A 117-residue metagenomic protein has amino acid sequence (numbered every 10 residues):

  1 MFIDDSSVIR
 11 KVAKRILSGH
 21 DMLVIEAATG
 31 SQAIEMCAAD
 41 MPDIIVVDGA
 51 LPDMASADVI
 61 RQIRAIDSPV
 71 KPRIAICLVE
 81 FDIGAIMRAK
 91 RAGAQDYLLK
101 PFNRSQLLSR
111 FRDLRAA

Functional and structural regions predicted by a protein language model:
S7-I25: Two-component/phosphorelay signaling modules centered on CheY-like receiver
D21-A28, M36, L98: Short hydrophobic/Thr-rich beta-strand motif most characteristic of the beta2 strand and flanking loop of CheY-like
I45, Y97-L98: Two-component signal transduction core modules
V47-I63: Conserved phosphotransfer microenvironments
P52, D82, P101: The feature encodes the CheY-like receiver
D58, F81-D96, S109: Alpha4 helix (beta4-alpha4-beta5 surface) of REC/receiver domains from two-component response regulators
F102-F111: C-terminal output helix
